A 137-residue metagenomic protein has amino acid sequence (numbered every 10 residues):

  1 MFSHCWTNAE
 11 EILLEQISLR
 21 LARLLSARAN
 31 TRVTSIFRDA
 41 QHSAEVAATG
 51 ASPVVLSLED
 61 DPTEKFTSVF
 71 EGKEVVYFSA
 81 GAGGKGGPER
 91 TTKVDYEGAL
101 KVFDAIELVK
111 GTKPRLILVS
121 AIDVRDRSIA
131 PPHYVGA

Functional and structural regions predicted by a protein language model:
M1-V33: N-terminal Rossmann NAD(P)H-binding glycine-rich loop of SDR-like oxidoreductase domains
S3-I12, T34-I36, A82-T91, Y96-A137: Conserved Rossmann-fold NAD(P)-dependent oxidoreductase catalytic core, especially the SDR/UDP-sugar
E15-L19, D39, S43, T63 (+1 more regions): Short, structured coil/loop segments at alpha-helix boundaries
A27-A29, A47, K110: Short, structurally constrained coil/turn elements that cap an alpha-helix or connect an alpha-helix to the following
S35-L108: NAD(P)H-binding glycine-rich loop region in Rossmannoid oxidoreductase-like domains and their noncatalytic homologs
